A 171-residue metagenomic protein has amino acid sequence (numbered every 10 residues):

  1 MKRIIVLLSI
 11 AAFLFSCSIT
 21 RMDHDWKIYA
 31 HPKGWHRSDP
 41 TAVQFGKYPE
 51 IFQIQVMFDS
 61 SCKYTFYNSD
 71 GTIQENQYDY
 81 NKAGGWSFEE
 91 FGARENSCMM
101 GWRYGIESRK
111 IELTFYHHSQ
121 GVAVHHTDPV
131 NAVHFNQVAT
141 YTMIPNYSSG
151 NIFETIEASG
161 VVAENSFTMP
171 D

Functional and structural regions predicted by a protein language model:
K2-L8: Sec-dependent signal peptide recognition, specifically the positively charged N-region followed immediately by
F15-S16: C-terminal motif of bacterial Sec signal peptides marking the signal peptidase cleavage site
D23-L113: Secretory/extracellular carbohydrate-interaction modules and structurally similar beta-sandwich "look-alikes"
S108-L113, S148-E154: Hydrophobic residues embedded in beta-strands of well-ordered beta-sheets
T114-T140: Short, aromatic/His-centered strand-loop micro-motif at the edge of beta-sheets
N136-N146, I152-E154: Short tryptophan-centered beta-strand motifs in secreted/extracellular beta-sheet-rich domains of glycan-recognition
N151-D171: Aromatic sugar-binding interfaces of carbohydrate-active proteins
